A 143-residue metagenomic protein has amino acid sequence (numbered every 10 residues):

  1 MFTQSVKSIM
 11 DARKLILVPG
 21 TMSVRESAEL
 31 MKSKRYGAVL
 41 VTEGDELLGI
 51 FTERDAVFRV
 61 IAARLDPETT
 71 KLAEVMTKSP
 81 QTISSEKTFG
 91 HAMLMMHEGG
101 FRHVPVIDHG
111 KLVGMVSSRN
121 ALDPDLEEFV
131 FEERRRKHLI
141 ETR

Functional and structural regions predicted by a protein language model:
M1-K14, T52-T82, E86-H97, M115-R143: Tandem CBS (Bateman) regulatory domains
I16-R25, G44-E46, F51: Short N-terminal helix-initiation segments at or just after the protein's N-terminus
V18-R35, T82-G100, I107: The conserved cystathionine-beta-synthase
M22-S27, V39-E43, V57-A63: Short, functional N-terminal and low-complexity linear motifs
M31-K34, V39-D55, M96, V104-R119: A glycine-centered beta-loop-beta connector
